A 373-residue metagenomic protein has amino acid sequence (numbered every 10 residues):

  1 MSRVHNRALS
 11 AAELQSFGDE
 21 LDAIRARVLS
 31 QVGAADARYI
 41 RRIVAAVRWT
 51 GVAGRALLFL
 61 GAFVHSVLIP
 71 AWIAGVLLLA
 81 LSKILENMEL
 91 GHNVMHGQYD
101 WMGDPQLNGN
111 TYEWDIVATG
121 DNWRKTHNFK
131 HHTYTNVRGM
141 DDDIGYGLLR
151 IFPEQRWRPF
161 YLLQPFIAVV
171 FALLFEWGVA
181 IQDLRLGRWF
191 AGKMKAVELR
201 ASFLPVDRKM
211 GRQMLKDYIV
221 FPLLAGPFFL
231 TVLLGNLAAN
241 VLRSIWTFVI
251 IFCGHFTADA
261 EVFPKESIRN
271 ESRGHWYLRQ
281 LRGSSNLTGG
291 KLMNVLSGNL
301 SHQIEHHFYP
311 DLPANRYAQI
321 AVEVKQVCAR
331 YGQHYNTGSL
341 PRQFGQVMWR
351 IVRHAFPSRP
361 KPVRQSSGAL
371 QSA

Functional and structural regions predicted by a protein language model:
M1-A53: Low-complexity, highly charged intrinsically disordered N-terminal segments that act as targeting/localization
M1-L9, V363-A373: Short, intrinsically disordered terminal tails adjacent to the first/last structured region
I24-V32, L186-M194, V262: Non-transmembrane, extramembrane segments of multi-pass ion/lipid transporters
D36-N87, L162-W177, S202-I250: Alpha-helical bilayer-embedded segments of polytopic membrane proteins, i.e., transmembrane/intramembrane helices
F63, D100-W101, M140, A225 (+3 more regions): Short, function-defining helix-loop hinge/capping sites that tune catalysis or transport
F63-V67, G97-M102, G226-L230, R330-Y335 (+1 more regions): Secondary-structure transition/capping motifs at alpha-helix termini and the adjoining loop/turn into the next element
A80-A201, I268-R359: Membrane-embedded catalytic scaffold of the fatty acid hydroxylase/desaturase
P222-L223, T231-S272, V352-A355, S366-S372: Extended hydrophobic/aromatic segments used for targeting, binding, or gating
